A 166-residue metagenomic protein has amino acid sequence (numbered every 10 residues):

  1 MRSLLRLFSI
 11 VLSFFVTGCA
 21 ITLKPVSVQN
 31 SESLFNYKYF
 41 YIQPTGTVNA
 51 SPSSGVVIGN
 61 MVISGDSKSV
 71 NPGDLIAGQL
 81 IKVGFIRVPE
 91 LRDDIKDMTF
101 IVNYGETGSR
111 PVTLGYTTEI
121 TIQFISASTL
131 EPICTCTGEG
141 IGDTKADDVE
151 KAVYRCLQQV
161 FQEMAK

Functional and structural regions predicted by a protein language model:
R2-I10: Sec-dependent signal peptide recognition, specifically the positively charged N-region followed immediately by
L7, G18-V83, A165-K166: A structural "domain/chain start" motif
L12-G18: Hydrophobic h-region of N-terminal signal peptides that target proteins for export in Gram-negative bacteria
F14, F35, K96: Structured loop/turn residues at beta-strand edges in well-structured enzyme cores
A20, T135-T137, L157: Secreted/luminal cysteine- and crosslink-motif detector
P25-V26, S69-D147, K151: Surface-exposed short loop/turn segments
A127, Q162-K166: Alpha-helix capping at helix-to-loop junctions
D147-E163: Short, surface-exposed secondary-structure junctions/capping segments
